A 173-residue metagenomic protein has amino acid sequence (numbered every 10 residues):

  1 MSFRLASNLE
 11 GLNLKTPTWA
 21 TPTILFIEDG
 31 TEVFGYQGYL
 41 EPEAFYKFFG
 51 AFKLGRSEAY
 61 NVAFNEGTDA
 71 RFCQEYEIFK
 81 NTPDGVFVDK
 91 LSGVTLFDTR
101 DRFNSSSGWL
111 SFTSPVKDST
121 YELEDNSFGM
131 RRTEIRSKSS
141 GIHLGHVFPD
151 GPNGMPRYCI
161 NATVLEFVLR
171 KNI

Functional and structural regions predicted by a protein language model:
M1, I24, G93-T95: The canonical Cys-X-X-Cys-His
M1-G11: Thiol-based oxidoreductase modules, predominantly thioredoxin-like and allied folds used for disulfide exchange
F3-R4, K15, Y36, L54 (+1 more regions): Short N-terminal micro-motifs specific to bacterial/archaeal maturation and metal-cluster initiation sites
N8, G38, S114: Active-site donor-binding loop signature of nucleotide-sugar glycosyltransferases
E10, E43, S57-E58: Generic alpha-helical secondary structure signal
G11-P17: Short amphipathic alpha-helix with an adjacent loop that forms part of the alpha/beta core around
W19-F52: Non-catalytic, surface beta->alpha helical segment in thiol-disulfide oxidoreductase systems
L54-I173: A short Gly-Trp-Pro
